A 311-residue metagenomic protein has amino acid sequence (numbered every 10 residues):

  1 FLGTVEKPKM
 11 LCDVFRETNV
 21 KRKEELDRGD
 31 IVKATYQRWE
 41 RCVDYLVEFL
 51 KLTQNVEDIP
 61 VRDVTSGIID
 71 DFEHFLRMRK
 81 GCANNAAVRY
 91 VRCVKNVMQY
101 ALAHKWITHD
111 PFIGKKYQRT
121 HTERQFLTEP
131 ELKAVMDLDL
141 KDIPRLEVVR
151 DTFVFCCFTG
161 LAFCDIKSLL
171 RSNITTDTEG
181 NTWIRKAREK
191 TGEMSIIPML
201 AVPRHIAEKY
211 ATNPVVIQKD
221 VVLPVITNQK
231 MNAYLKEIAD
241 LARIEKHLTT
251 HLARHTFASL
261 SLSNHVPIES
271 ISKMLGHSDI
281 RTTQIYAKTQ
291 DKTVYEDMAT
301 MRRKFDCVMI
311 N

Functional and structural regions predicted by a protein language model:
L2-V43: Short, aromatic/basic-rich helix-turn unit that serves as a nucleic-acid recognition element
A34, C42-L52, I59, I69-D70 (+2 more regions): N-terminal DNA-binding recognition helix of tyrosine site-specific recombinases/integrases
N84, V88-Y90, I107, P111-F163: Basic, Lys/Arg- and aromatic-enriched nucleic-acid-binding interface segment
H121, E189-E208, V216-E237: C-terminal catalytic core of Y-nucleophile DNA break-rejoin enzymes
F126, R188-G192, R204, N228 (+2 more regions): Catalytic-site neighborhood detector that most strongly recognizes the C-terminal catalytic loop/helix of tyrosine
V154, F158, C164-D165, E237 (+2 more regions): C-terminal catalytic core of tyrosine-transesterase DNA break-rejoin enzymes
N173-G180, E245-K246, V266-I285, K292 (+1 more regions): Short, polar N-cap/turn motifs at the start of nucleic acid-interacting alpha helices
P214-I217, M301-N311: C-terminal secondary-structure termini that scaffold catalytic or DNA-interacting sites
